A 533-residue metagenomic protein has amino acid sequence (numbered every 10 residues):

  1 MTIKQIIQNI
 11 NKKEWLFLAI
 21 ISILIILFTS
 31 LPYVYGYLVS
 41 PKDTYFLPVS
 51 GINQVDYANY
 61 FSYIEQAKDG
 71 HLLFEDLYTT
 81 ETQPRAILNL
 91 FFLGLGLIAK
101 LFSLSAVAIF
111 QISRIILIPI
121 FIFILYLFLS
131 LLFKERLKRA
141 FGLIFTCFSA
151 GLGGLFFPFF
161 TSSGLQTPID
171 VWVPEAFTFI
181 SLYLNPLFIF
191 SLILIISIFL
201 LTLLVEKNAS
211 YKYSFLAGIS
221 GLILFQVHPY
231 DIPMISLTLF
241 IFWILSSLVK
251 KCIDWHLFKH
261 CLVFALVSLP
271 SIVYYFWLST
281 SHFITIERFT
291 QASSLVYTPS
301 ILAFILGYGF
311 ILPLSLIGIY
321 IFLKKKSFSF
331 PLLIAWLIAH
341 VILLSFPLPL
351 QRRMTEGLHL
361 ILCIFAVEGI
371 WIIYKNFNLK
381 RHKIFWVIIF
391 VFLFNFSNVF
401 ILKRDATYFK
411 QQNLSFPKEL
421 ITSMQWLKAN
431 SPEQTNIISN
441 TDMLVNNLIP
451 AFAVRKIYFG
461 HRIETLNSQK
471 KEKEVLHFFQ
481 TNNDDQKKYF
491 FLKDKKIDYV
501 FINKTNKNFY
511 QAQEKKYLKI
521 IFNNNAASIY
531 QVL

Functional and structural regions predicted by a protein language model:
L27-I196, I223-P233, N413-L414, I437 (+2 more regions): Active-site lumenal/periplasmic loops and adjacent helix-entry segments of GT-C-fold, multi-pass membrane
Y57-A58, F394-L533: Extracytoplasmic
W172-V173, L192, L201-L222, C252 (+1 more regions): Short hydrophobic alpha-helices at membrane interfaces in multi-pass membrane enzymes
F199-L201, Y213-P229, F240, V341-S345: Membrane-interface alpha helices of multi-pass inner-membrane proteins
L216-G221, K259-L266, L323-F346, F365 (+1 more regions): Transmembrane alpha-helix segments characteristic of polytopic inner-membrane glycan-assembly/cell-envelope
S220-K324, F328: Transmembrane catalytic cores of multi-pass membrane glycosyltransferases and polysaccharide-assembly enzymes
P233-I235, L350-N378, F385-W386: Hydrophobic/aromatic-rich transmembrane helices and adjacent perimembrane loops
K259-L269, I372-L402: Signature aromatic-anchored transmembrane alpha helix within multi-pass, membrane-resident enzymes that catalyze glycan
